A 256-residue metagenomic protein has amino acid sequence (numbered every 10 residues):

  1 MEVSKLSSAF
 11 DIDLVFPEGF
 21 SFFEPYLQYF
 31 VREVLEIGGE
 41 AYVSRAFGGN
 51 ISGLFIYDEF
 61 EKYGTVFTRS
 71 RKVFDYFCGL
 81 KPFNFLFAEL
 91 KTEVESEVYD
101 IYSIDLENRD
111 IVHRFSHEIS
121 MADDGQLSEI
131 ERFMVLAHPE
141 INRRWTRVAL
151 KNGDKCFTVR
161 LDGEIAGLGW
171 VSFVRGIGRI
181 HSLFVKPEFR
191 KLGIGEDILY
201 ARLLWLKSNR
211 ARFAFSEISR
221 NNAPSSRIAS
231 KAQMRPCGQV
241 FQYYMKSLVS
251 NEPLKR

Functional and structural regions predicted by a protein language model:
M1-L27, N108-I141, K255-R256: Short amphipathic alpha-helix that is part of the acyltransferase structural core
M1-P82, P139: N-terminal charged segments
G48-H117, V240-S247: Acyl-donor-binding surface of acyltransferase catalytic domains
N50-I51, E164-G167, P224: Glycine-rich acetyl-CoA-binding "A-motif" of GNAT/NAT acetyltransferases
Y57-E59, H138-P187: A conserved beta-strand-loop-helix scaffold within acyl/acetyltransferase catalytic domains
Y76, E89-E97, E196, R220-G238: Conserved active-site alpha-helix within GNAT-family acetyltransferase domains
I180, A214-I218: Conserved hydrophobic beta-strand within the GNAT/NAT acetyltransferase core sheet that lines the active-site cleft
F189, G193-A201: Conserved acetyl-CoA pyrophosphate-binding loop and the N-cap/start of the following alpha-helix in GNAT-like
